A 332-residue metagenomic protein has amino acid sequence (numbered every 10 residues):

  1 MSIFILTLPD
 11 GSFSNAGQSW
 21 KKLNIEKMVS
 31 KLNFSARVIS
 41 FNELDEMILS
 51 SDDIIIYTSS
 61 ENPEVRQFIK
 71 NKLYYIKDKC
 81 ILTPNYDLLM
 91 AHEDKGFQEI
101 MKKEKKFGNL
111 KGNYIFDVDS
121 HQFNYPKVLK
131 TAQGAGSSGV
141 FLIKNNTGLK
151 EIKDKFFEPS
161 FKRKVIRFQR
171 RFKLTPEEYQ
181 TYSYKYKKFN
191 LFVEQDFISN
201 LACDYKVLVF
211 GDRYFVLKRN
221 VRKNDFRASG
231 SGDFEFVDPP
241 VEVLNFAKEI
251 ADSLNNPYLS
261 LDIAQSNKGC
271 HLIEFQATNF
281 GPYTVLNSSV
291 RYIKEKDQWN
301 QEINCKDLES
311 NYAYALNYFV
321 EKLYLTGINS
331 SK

Functional and structural regions predicted by a protein language model:
M1-I5: Extreme N-terminal starter segment of soluble prokaryotic enzymes
D10-S120: Conserved N-proximal alpha/beta basic substrate-recognition cap immediately N-terminal to, or forming the N-lobe
D52-I56, K127-K130, V207-V209, G269-L286: A short beta-strand motif that forms the metal-chelation/ATP-contact edge of phosphoryl-transfer active sites
E99-E151: Hydrophobic alpha-helical segments and helix pairs
K127, V193, F215-V216, L259 (+1 more regions): Protein kinase-like catalytic core scaffold
N145-F246: Phosphate-binding site of ATP-dependent enzymes
F234-D238, Q265-K332: C-terminal active-site "lid" helix and adjoining low-complexity regulatory extension at the edge of ATP-using catalytic
N256-K268: A short glycine-rich, hydrophobically flanked beta-strand micro-motif that places a catalytic Asp/Glu for divalent metal
